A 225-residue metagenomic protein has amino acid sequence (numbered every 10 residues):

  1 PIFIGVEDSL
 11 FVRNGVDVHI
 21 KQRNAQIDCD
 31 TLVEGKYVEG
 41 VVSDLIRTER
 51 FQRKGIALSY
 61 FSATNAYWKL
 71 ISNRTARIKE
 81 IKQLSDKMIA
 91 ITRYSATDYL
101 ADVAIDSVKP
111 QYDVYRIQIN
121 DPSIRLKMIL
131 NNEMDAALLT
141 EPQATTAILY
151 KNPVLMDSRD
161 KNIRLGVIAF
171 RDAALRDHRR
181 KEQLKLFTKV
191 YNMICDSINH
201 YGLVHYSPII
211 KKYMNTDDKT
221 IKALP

Functional and structural regions predicted by a protein language model:
P1-Q111, R116-I119, M128, D135-E141 (+2 more regions): Short, glycine-/small- and polar/acidic-enriched structural segments that line small-molecule recognition paths
N14, Y206-P208, K222: Short, hydrophobic secondary-structure boundary micro-motifs
I46, R116-I117, D121-Y213: Pocket-lining segment of extracytoplasmic ligand-binding domains
Y213-P225: Acidic/histidine-enriched active-site and ligand-binding environments that engage anionic O-linkages
